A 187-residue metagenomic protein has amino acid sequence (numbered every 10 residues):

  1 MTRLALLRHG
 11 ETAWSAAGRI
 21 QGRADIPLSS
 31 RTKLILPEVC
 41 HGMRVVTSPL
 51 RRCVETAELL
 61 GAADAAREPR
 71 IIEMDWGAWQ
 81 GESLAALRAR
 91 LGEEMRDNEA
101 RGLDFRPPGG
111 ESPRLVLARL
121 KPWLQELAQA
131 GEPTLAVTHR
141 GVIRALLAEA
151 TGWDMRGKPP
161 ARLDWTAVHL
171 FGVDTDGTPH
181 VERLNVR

Functional and structural regions predicted by a protein language model:
T2-A63, R90: Active-site-proximal alpha-helix that buttresses catalytic centers in soluble enzyme cores
L4, M43, A130-G141: Generic beta-sheet signal
T12, V142-I143: Short active-site segment of divalent metal-dependent hydrolases/proteases that encodes the spacing between
R31, D154-P179: Domain-level recognition of soluble alpha/beta enzyme cores, biased toward histidine phosphatases/phosphomutases
P37, L117, K121-A128: Generic structural signal for well-ordered alpha-helical scaffold segments
T47-S48, A118, V137-T138: Short beta-strand scaffold positions
L59, A63, E126, E149-W153: Active-site catalytic microenvironments for nucleophilic, acid-base chemistry
L60-L120, R183: Phosphate-handling substructures
